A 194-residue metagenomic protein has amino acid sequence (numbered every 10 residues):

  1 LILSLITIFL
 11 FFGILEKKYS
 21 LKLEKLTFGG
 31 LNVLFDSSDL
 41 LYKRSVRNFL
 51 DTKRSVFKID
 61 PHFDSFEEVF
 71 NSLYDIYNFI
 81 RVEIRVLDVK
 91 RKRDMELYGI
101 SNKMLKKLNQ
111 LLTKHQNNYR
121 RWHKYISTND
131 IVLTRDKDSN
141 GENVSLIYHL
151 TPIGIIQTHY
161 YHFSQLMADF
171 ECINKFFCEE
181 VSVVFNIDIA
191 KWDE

Functional and structural regions predicted by a protein language model:
L1-L5: Hydrophobic alpha-helical transmembrane segments
F12-Y77: N-terminal topogenic membrane-targeting module
K53-P61, I80-R91, H115-I126: Secondary-structure edge/capping motif, primarily at the C-terminal ends of alpha-helices and the immediately following
D60-E67, N71, R91-N102, Q157 (+1 more regions): Short, solvent-exposed segments of well-ordered alpha helices
F66-I84, I100, K107, L111: Short, contiguous, well-structured surface segments enriched in hydrophobic/aromatic residues
N78-L97, I147-Y161: Short, charged/polar, low-complexity loop and linker segments that flank or interrupt alpha-helical bundles
I100, M104-E194: Soluble C-terminal extramembrane regulatory/interaction domains of multi-pass membrane proteins
